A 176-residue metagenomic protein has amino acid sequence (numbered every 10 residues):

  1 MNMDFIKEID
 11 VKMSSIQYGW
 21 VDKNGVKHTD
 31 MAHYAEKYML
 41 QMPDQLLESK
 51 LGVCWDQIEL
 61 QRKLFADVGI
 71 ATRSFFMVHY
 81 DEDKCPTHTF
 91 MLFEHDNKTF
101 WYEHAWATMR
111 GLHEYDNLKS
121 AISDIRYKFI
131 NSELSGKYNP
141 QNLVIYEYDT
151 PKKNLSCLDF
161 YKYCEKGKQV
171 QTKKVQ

Functional and structural regions predicted by a protein language model:
M1-M3, V26-Y38, F65-V68, M91 (+1 more regions): Mature, folded catalytic cores of secreted/periplasmic enzymes
M1-V53: Secondary-structure boundary elements
E8, K12, A121, F160-Y163: Charge-rich, solvent-exposed alpha-helical interaction surfaces
D10-W20, Q61, V68-G69, E133 (+2 more regions): Sec/Tat-exported extracytoplasmic proteins
C54-I58: Short, solvent-exposed, polar/charged sequence segments at loop or secondary-structure edges
E59-K128: Hydrophobic/aromatic-rich core segments of domains that either
S132-Q176: Low-complexity, Gly/Ser/Thr/Pro-rich intrinsically disordered linker/tail segments
